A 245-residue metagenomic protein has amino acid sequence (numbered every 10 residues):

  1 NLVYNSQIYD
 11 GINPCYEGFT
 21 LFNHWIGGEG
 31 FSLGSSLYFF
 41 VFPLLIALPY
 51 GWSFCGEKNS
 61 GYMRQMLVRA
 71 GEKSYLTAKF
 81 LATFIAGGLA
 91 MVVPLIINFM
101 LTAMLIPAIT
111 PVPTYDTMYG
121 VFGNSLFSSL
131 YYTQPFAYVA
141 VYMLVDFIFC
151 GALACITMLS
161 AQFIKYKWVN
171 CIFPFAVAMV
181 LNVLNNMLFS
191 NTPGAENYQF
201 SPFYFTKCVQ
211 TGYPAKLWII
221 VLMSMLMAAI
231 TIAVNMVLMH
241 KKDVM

Functional and structural regions predicted by a protein language model:
N1, A176-N186, F205: Aromatic-anchored segments of alpha-helical transmembrane domains
N1-W52, L81-A154, M158, Q162 (+1 more regions): Secretory targeting signals
L2-D10, F99-P111, Y166, N186 (+2 more regions): Transmembrane helix-loop junctions in multipass membrane proteins, especially transporters and channels
S53-A86: Helix-loop-helix units of permease transmembrane domains in multi-pass membrane transporters, especially ABC
G71-K73, T77, Y166-C171, L217: Membrane-helix interface segments
K79-F80, P174-F175, S224: Residue-level recognition of transmembrane alpha-helices in multi-pass small-molecule transporters/permeases
L159-F163, M225-M245: Junction motif at the cytosolic side of a transmembrane helix
W168-L181, F200: Central hydrophobic cores of alpha-helical transmembrane segments in multi-pass integral membrane proteins
